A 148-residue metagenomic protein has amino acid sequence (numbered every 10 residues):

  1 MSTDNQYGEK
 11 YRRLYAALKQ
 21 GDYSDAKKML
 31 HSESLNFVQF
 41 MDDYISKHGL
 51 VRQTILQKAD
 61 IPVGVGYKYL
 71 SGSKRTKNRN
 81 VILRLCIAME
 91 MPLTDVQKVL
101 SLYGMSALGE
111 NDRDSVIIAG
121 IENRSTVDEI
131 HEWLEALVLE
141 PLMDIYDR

Functional and structural regions predicted by a protein language model:
S2-Y15, Q97-S125, I145: Short, charged recognition helix plus adjacent turn of helix-turn-helix-like nucleic-acid-binding domains
A17-V51, D128-D147: A short, Lys/Arg-rich alpha-helix, primarily the initiator
V51-A59, L85: Short alpha-helical "recognition helix" segments of helix-turn-helix
Q53, G64, T94: Key DNA-contact positions within bacterial/archaeal DNA-binding proteins
D60-K77, S101-G104: Recognition helix of helix-turn-helix/homeodomain-like DNA-binding domains that insert into the DNA major groove
S73-A88: Short, basic-rich loop-to-helix N-cap that marks the start of a DNA-contacting helix
I87-M89, R113-L142: Long, compositionally biased
